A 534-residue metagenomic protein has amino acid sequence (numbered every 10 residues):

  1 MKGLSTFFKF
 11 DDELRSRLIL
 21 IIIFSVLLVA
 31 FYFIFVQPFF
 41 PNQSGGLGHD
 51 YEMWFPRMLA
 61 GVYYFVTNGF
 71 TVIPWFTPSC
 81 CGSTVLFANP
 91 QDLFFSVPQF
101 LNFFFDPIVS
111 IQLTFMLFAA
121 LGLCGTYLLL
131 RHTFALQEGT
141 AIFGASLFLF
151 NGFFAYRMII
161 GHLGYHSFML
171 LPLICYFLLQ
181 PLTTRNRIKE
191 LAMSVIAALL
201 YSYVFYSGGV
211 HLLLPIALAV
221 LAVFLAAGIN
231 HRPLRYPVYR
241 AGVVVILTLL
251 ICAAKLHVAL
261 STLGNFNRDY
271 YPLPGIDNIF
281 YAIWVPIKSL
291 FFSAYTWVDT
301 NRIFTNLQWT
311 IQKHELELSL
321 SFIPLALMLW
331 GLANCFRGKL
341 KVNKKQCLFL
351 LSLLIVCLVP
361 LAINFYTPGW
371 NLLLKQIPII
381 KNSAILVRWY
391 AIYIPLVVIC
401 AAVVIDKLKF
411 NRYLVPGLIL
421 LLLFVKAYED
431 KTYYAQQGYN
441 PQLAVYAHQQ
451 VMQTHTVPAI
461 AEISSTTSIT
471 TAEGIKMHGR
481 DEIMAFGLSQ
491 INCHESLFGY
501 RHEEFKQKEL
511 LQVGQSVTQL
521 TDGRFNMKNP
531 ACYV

Functional and structural regions predicted by a protein language model:
M1-Q37, R240, K345-C347: Start-transfer (signal-anchor) and selected internal transmembrane alpha helices of multi-pass inner/ER membrane
D11, H231-Y239, L329-G369: Membrane-interface helix-loop-helix junctions at transmembrane boundaries of multi-pass membrane enzymes, predominantly
L20-V26, P233-L260, P272-Y281, L348-C357: Hydrophobic alpha-helical membrane-interfacial segments at the cytosolic entry of transmembrane helices
F24, L28, A120-T133, E138-R185 (+4 more regions): Membrane-embedded helix bundles of polyisoprenyl
L27-L123, S146-M169, N278-F304, Y366: Membrane-interface coil-to-helix junctions
L59-F65, T248, A253-N334, R480-V534: Periplasmic/ER-lumenal interhelical loops and adjacent helix-loop junctions in multi-pass membrane proteins
F154-H166, P274-G275, T305-L316, V342-K344 (+2 more regions): Membrane-helix boundary/interfacial segments in multi-pass membrane proteins
N364-L373, R412-V534: Transmembrane helical bundles and short interhelical boundary loops of multi-pass, membrane-embedded
